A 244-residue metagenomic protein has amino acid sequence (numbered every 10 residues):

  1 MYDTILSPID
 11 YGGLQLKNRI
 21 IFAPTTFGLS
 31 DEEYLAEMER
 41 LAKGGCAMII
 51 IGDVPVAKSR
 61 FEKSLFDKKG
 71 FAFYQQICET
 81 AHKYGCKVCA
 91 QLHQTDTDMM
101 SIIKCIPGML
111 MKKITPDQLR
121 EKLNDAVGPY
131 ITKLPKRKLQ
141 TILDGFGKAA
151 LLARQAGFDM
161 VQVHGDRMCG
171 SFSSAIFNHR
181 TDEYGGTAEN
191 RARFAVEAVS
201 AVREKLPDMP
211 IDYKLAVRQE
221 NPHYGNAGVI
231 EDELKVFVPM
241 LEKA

Functional and structural regions predicted by a protein language model:
M1-A244: Flavin-dependent oxidoreductase catalytic cores
